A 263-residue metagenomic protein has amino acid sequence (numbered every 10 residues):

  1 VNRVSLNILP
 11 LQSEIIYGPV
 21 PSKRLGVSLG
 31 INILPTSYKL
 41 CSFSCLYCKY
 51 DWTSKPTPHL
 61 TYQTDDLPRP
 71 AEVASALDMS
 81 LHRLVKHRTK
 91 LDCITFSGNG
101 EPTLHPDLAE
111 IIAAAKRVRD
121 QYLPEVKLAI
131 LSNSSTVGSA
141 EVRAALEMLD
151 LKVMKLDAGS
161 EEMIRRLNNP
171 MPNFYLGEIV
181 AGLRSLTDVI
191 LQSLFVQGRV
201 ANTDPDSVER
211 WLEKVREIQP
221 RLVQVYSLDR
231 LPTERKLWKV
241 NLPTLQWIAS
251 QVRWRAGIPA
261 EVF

Functional and structural regions predicted by a protein language model:
V1-L46, D51-L67, M79-T89: N-terminal [4Fe-4S]-dependent radical SAM core
V1-R24, P35, T57, Q197-F263: Auxiliary Fe-S-binding modules of radical SAM enzymes
I8-S13, N32, F96-N99, L176-I179: Generic detector of contiguous secondary-structure segments
S28-G30, C93, V153, I190: Short hydrophobic-acidic sequence motifs that mark active-site Asp/Glu residues
L34-T36, N99, G159: Generic structural motif
K39, L67-A71, P205, L242: Electropositive phosphate-/nucleotide-binding environments in soluble metabolic enzymes
Y47-L131, S135-M148: Conserved Radical SAM active-site core
T103-W238: Conserved AdoMet/S-adenosylmethionine-binding subsite of the radical SAM
